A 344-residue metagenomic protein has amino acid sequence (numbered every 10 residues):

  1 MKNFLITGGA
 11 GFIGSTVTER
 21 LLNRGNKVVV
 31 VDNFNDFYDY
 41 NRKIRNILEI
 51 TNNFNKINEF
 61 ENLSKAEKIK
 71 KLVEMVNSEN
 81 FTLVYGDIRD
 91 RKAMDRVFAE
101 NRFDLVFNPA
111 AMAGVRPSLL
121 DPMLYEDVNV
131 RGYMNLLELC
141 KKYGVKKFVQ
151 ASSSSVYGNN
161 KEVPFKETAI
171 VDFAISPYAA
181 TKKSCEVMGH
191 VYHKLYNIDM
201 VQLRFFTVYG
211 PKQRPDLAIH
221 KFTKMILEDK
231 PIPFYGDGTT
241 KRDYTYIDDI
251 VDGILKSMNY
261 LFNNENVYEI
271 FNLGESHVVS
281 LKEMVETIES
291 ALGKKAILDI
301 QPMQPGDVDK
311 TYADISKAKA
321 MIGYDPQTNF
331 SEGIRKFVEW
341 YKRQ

Functional and structural regions predicted by a protein language model:
M1-V208: N-terminal Rossmann-like NAD(P)+-binding domain of SDR-like oxidoreductases, especially those catalyzing
A10-I13, R116, M134, N160 (+5 more regions): Gly/Ser/Thr-rich beta-alpha loop segments that engage phosphate groups in nucleotides
V17-N23, N35-Y38, S64, N77 (+3 more regions): C-terminal substrate-binding subdomain of Rossmann-fold SDR/epimerase-dehydratase oxidoreductases
L119, D199-Q202, Q213-D216, E265-V267 (+2 more regions): Non-catalytic, surface-exposed connector residues within folded enzymatic/regulatory domains
V163-P164, P215-T223: A glycine/serine/threonine-rich, flexible loop-to-helix segment that serves as the NAD(P) cofactor-binding "lid"
S184, M188-Y192, F222, M284 (+1 more regions): Hydrophobic alpha-helix immediately C-terminal to the catalytic Tyr-X-X-X-Lys motif of short-chain
